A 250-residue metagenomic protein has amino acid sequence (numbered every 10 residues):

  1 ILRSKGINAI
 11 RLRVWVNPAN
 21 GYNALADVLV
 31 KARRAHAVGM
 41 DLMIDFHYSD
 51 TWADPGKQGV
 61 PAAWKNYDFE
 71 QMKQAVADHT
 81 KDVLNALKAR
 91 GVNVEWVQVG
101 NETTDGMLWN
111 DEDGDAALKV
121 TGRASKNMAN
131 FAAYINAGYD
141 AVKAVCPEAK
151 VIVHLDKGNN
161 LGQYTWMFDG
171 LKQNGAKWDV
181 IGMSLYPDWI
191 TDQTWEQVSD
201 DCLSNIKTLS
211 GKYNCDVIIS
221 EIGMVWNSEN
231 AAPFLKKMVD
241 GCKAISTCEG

Functional and structural regions predicted by a protein language model:
L2-N127, F131-I152, D156-G158: Substrate-binding cleft and catalytic face of glycoside hydrolase catalytic domains, especially the flexible beta-alpha
I7, D41, V94, W178 (+2 more regions): Structural motif
P18-G21, M72, M224-F234: Generic structural signal for short, solvent-exposed loop/turn connectors between secondary structure elements
Q58-V60, P233-K236: Active-site-adjacent loop and "lid" segments of alpha/beta metabolic enzymes
D82, A137, W166, K237-M238: Alpha-helical elements of Rossmann-like donor-binding domains used by nucleotide-donor carbohydrate transfer enzymes
A129, A144-K150, G158-A232, V239 (+1 more regions): Glycoside hydrolase catalytic-domain groove-lining segments
